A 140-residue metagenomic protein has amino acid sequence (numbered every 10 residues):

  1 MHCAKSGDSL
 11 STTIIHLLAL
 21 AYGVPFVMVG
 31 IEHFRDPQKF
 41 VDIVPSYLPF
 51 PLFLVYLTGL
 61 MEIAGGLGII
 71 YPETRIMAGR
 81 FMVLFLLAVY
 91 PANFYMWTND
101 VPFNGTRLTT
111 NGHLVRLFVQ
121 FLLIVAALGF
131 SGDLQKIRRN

Functional and structural regions predicted by a protein language model:
H2-N140: Membrane-interface extramembranous regions
